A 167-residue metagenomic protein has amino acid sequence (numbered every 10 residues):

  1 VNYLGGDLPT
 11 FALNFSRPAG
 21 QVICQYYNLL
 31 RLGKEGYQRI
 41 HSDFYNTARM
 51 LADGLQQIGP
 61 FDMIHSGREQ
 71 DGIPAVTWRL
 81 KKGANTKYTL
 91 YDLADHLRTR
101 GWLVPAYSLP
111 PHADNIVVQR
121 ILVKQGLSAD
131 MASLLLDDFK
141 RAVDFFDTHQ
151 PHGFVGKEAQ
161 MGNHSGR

Functional and structural regions predicted by a protein language model:
V1-F15, V22, L29-R167: Conserved C-terminal alpha-helix-loop-beta "cap" of PLP-dependent enzymes that closes/shapes the active-site mouth
